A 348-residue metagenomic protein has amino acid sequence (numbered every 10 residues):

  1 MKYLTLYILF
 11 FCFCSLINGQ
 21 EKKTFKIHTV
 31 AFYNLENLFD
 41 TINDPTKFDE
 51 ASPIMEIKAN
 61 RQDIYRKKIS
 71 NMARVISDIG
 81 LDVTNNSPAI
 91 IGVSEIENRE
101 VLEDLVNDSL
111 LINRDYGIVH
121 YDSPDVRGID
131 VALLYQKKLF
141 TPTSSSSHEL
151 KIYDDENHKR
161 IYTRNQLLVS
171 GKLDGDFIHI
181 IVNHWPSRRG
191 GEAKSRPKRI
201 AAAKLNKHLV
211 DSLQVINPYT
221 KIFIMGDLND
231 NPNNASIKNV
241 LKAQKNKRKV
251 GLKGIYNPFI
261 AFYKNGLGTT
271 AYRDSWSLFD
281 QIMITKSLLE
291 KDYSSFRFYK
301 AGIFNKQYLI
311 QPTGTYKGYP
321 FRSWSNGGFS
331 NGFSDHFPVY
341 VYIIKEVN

Functional and structural regions predicted by a protein language model:
M1-F25: Bacterial Sec-dependent N-terminal signal peptides
I17-D108, N113-D115, V119-V131, K306 (+2 more regions): N-terminal, active-site-proximal structural segment of metallo-dependent hydrolase catalytic domains
Q20, S212-I222, D230-N348: Metal-dependent phosphoester-hydrolase catalytic domains
T29-F32, A89-S94, G117-H120, A132-Y135 (+7 more regions): Structural recognition of the beta-strand scaffold that forms the well-ordered cores of secreted hydrolase catalytic
L35, I96-F177, W185: Structured beta-strand-rich core segments of catalytic domains in phosphoester-bond hydrolases
D40, E100-E103, R127-D130, R189-E192 (+2 more regions): Extracytoplasmic/secreted cell-surface and envelope-processing proteins
I54-Y65, S87-V93, H120-Y121, D155-N157 (+4 more regions): Second-shell loop/turn segments in exported
H120, L167, G171-I260: Extracytoplasmic, non-cytosolic globular domains
